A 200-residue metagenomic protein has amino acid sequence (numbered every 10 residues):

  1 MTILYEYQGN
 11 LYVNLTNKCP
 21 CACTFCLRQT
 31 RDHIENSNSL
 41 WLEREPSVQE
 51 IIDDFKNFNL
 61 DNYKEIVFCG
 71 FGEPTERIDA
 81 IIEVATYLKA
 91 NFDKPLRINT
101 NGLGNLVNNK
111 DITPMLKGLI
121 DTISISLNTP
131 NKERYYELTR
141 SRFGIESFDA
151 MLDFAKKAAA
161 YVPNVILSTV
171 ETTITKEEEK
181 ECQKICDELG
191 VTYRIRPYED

Functional and structural regions predicted by a protein language model:
M1-S47: Canonical Radical SAM [4Fe-4S] cluster-binding loop centered on the CxxxCxxC motif and its immediate flanking residues
T30-N36, N62-I66, N131-Y135: Short, basic/glycine-rich phosphate-binding loops at helix/coil junctions that contact nucleotide phosphates
E45-K56: Glycine-rich, highly charged phosphate/nucleotide-binding loops
D53, F68-C69, K89: Long, hydrophobic N-terminal alpha-helical segment
F55-Y63: Phosphate/pyrophosphate-binding loops at sites that engage ATP/ADP/AMP, CoA/4′-phosphopantetheine, polyphosphate
Y63, V67-E73, N101: Glycine-rich beta-strand-to-loop/alpha-helix junction loops that act as flexible
P74-D200: Conserved AdoMet/S-adenosylmethionine-binding subsite of the radical SAM
